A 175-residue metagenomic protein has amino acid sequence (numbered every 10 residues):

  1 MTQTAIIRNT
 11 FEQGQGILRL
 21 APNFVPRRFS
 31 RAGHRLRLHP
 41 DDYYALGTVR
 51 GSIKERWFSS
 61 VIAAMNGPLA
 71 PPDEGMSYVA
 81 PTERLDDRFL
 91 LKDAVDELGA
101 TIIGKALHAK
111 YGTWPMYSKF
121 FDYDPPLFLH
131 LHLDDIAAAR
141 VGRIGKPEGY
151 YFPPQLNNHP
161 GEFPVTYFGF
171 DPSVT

Functional and structural regions predicted by a protein language model:
M1-T175: Transition-metal
